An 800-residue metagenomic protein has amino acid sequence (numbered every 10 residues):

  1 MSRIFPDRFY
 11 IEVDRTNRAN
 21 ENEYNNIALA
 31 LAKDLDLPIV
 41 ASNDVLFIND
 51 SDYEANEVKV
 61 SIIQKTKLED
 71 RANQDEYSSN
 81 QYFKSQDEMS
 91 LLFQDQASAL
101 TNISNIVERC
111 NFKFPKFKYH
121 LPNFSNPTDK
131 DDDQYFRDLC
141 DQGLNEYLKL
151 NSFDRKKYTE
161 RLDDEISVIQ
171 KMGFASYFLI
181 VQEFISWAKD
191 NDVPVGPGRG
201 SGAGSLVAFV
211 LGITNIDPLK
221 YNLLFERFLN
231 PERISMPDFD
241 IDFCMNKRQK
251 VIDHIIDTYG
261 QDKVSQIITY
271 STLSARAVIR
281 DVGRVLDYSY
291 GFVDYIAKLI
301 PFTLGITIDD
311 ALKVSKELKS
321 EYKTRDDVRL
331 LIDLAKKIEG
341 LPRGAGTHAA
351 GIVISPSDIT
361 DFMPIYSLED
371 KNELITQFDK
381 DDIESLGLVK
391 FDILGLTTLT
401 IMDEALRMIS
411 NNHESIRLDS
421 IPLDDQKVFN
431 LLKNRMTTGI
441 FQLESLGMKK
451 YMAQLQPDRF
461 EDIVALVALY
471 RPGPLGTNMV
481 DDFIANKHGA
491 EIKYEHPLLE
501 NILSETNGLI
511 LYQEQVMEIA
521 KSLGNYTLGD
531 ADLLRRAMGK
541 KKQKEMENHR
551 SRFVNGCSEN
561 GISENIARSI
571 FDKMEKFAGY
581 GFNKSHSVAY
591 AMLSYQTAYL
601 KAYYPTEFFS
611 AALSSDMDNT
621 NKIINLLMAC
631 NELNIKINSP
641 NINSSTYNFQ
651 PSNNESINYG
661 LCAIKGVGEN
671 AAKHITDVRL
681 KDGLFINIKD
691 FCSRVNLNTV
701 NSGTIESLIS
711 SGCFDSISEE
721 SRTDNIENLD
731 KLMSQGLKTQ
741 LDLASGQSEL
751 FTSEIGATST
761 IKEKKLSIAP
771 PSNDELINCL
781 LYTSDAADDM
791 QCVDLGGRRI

Functional and structural regions predicted by a protein language model:
M1-D50, Q94, D138, E146-I180: Domain-core and long-helix interface of multi-subunit machines
I4-F5, L35, V107, Y259-D262 (+1 more regions): A structural signal for short coil/turn segments at secondary-structure junctions
N26, D52-V60, L211-T214, S652-E655: Short low-complexity, flexible loop/linker segments enriched in glycine and/or proline with clustered acidic
A32, V107, A188: Hydrophobic pocket-lining residues that define ligand/cofactor binding sites across diverse proteins
F47, S79, T128-A787: Noncatalytic, beta-rich nucleic-acid-contacting surfaces in large DNA/RNA-processing enzymes
Y53-T128, D132-D133, I688: Active-site or pore-adjacent capping/gating segments
A786-I800: Positively charged, low-complexity/disordered segments
